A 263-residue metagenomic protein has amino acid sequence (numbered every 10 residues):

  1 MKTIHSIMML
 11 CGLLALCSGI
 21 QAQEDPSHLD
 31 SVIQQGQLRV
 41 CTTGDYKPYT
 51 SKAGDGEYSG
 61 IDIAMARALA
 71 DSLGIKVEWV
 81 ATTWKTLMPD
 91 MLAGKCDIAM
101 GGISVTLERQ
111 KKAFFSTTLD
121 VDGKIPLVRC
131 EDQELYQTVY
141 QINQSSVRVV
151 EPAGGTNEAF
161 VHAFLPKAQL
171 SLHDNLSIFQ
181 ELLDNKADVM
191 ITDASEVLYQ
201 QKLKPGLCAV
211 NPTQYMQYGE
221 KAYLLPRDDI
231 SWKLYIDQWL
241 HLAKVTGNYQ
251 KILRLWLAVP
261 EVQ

Functional and structural regions predicted by a protein language model:
Q23-E24, G155-H173, A209-T213, L240-Q263: Ligand-binding clefts/hinges and TM-proximal coupling segments of bilobed small-molecule sensing domains
Q23-G102, K111, L255: Extracytoplasmic small-molecule ligand-binding "clamshell" domains of the periplasmic binding protein/Venus flytrap
L29, I61-D62, R109-V121, A209-T213 (+1 more regions): A structural signal for short loop-to-beta-strand junctions that line the ligand-binding cleft of periplasmic/secreted
L38-R39, I75-K76, L92-G101, S146-R148 (+2 more regions): Alpha-to-beta junction loops
G44, V121-V128, A194, L198-H241 (+1 more regions): Periplasmic-binding protein-like
E78-P89, Y136, L170-D184, G219: Short helix-initiation/N-cap motifs at beta->coil->alpha
T86, I103-K111, F160-A163, F179-Q217: A ligand-binding cleft/hinge motif common to bilobed small-molecule-binding domains
C130-R148: Flexible hinge/capping segments at coil-to-helix
